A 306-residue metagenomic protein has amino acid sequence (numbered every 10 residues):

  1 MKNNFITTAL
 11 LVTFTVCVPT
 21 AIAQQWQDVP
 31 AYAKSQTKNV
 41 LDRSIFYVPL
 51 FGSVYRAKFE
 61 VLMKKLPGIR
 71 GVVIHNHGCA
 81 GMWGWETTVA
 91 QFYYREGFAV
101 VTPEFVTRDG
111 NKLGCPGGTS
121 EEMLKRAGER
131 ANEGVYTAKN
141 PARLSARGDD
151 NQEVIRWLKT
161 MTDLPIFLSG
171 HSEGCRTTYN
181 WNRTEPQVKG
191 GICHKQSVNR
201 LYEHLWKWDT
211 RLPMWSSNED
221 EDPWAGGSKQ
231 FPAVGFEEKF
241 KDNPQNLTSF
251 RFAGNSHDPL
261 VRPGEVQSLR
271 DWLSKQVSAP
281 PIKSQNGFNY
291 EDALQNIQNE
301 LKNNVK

Functional and structural regions predicted by a protein language model:
T8-C17: Bacterial N-terminal signal peptides
V18-A23: Sec/Tat signal peptide C-region and signal peptidase I cleavage site
Q24-L66: N-terminal cap/lid segment of alpha/beta-hydrolase-fold proteins
L50-M63, I69-T160: Serine-hydrolase catalytic machinery in alpha/beta-hydrolase-like enzymes
H75-C79, S172, E219: Glycine-rich His-Gly loop
D149-T210: Primarily recognizes the serine-hydrolase "nucleophile elbow" in alpha/beta-hydrolase and SGNH/GDSL folds
G190-H257: The feature captures the conserved acid-bearing segment of alpha/beta-hydrolase catalytic domains
K241-K306: C-terminal catalytic histidine-bearing segment of alpha/beta-hydrolase fold enzymes
